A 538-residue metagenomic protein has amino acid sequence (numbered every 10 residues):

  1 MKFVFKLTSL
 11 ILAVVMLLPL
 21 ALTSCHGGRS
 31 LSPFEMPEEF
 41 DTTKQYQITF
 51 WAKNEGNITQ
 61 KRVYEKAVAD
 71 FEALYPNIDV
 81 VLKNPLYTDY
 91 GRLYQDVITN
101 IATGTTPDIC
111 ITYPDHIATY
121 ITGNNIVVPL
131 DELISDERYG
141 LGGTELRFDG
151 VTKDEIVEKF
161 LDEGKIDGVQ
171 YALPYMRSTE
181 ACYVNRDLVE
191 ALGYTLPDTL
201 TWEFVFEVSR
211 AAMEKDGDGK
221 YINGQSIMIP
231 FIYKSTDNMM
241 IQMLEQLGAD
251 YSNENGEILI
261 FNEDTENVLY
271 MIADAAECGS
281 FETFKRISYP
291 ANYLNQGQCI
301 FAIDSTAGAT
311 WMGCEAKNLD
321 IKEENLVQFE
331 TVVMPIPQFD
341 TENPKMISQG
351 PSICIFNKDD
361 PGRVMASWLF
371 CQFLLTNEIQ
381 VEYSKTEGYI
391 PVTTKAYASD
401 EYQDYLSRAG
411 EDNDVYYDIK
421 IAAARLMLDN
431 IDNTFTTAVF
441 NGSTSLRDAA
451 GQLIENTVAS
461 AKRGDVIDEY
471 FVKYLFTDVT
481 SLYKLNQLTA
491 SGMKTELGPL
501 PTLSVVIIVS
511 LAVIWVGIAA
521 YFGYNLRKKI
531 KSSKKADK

Functional and structural regions predicted by a protein language model:
F40, P114-T179, Y221-I222, K322 (+1 more regions): Hinge/lid segment of periplasmic solute-binding proteins
Q45-T49, N57-A118, N292: Early extracytoplasmic/lumenal segment of secretory-pathway proteins
Y46, D79, Y270, A275-C278 (+1 more regions): Extracytoplasmic/periplasmic substrate-recognition and gating elements
D108-I111, I300-S305, W311-M312: Paired acidic/hydrophobic, glycine-rich loop segments that form the ligand-binding mouth/hinge of periplasmic-binding
F160-Y175, E180, E203-I258: Extracytoplasmic/periplasmic solute-binding protein
V208-R210, E254-K285, T331-V332, I336: Glycine-centered hinge/linker elements that transmit conformational signals in sensory and ligand-binding systems
T331-Q338, S384-V458: Long, aromatic- and glycine/proline-rich binding clefts that accommodate carbohydrate-like moieties
D418-K538: Conserved C-terminal helix/tail region of periplasmic/extracytoplasmic solute-binding proteins
